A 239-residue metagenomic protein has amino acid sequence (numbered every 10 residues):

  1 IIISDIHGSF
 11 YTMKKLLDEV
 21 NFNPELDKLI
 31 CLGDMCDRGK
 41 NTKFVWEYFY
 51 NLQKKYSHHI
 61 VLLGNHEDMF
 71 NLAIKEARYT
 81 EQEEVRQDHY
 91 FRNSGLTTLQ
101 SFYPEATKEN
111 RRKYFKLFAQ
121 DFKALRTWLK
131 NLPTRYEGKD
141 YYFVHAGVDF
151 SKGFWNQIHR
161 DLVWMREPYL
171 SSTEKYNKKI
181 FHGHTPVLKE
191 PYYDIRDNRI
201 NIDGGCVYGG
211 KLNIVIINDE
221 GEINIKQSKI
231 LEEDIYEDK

Functional and structural regions predicted by a protein language model:
I1-Y48: N-terminal active-site segment of His-dependent metallophosphoesterases
S4, L32-G33, L63-G64, V144 (+2 more regions): Active-site flanking residues adjacent to catalytic metal/cofactor-binding acidic residues
H7-Y11, D37-K40, H66-N71, F150-S151 (+2 more regions): Active-site environment of divalent metal-dependent phosphoester hydrolases
K15-E19, F44-E47, K75-R78, Q157-I158 (+2 more regions): Short, glycine/charged-enriched secondary-structure capping and boundary segments
D18, L231-Y236: Hydrophobic N-terminal alpha-helices or hydrophobic patches in metabolic proteins across all domains of life
N23, R92-N201, G205-G210, I217-E233: Acidic, His/Gly-enriched loop-helix segments that form or flank divalent-metal centers in metallo-dependent hydrolases
D27-K28, H59-I60, K178: Residue-level recognition of the N-termini of beta-strands and the immediately preceding loop/turn
R38-P133, S171: Active-site neighborhood of divalent metal-dependent phosphoester bond hydrolases
